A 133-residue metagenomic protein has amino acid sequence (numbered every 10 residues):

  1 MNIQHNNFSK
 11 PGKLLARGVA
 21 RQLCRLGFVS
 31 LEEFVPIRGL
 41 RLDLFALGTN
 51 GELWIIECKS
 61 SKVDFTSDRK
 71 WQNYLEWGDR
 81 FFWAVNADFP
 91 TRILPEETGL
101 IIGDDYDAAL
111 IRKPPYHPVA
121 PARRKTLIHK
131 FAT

Functional and structural regions predicted by a protein language model:
M1-Q4, G51-K59: N-terminal short leaders/motifs
N2-R38, I93-T133: Non-catalytic C-terminal interaction segments of nucleic acid-processing enzymes
L15, L40, T66-K70: Amphipathic coiled-coil/heptad-repeat helices and related helical stalk/stem segments that mediate oligomerization
L23-C24, T49, L75-W77: Flexible, charged surface loops at secondary-structure boundaries
E33-V35, E57-D64: Short, flexible loop segments at the rims of nucleotide/cofactor-binding pockets, characterized by
R38, L42-I55: Active-site beta-strand-loop-beta-strand hairpin of nuclease catalytic cores that positions key catalytic residues
S60-D104: Catalytic cores of nucleic-acid endonucleases
